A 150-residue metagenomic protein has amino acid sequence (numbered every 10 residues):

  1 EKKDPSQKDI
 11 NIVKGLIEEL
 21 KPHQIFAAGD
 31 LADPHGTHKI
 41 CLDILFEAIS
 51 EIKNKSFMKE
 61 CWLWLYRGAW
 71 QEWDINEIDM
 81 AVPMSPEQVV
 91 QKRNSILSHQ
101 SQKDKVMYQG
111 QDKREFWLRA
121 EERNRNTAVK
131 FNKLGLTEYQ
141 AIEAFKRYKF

Functional and structural regions predicted by a protein language model:
E1-F150: Metal-dependent de-N-acetylase/amidase catalytic core
